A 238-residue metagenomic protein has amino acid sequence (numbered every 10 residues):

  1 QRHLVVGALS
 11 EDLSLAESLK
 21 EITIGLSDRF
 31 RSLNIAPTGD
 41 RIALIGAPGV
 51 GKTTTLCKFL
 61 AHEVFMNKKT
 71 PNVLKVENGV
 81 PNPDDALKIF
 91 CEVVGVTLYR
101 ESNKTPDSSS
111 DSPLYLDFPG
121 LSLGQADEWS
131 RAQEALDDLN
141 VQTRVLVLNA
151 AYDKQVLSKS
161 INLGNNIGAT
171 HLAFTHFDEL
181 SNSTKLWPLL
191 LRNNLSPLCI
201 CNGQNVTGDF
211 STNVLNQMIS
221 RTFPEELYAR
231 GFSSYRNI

Functional and structural regions predicted by a protein language model:
Q1-G39: Extreme N-terminal, non-catalytic leader segments that precede Walker-type/kinase nucleotide-binding cores
Q1-L4, L190-I238: NTP-binding/hydrolysis catalytic cores, primarily Walker-type P-loop NTPases
I45-P48, P71-N82, C91-A132, D137: Switch II (G3) loop of P-loop NTPases
K52: Conserved lysine of the Walker
T55-F59, A86: Hydrophobic positions on the alpha1 helix immediately C-terminal to the Walker A/P-loop
K58, H62, P188: Active-site signature of alpha/beta-hydrolase-fold catalytic machinery across serine- and Asp/Cys-nucleophile hydrolases
T70-L74, V141-L148, N165-T207: Conserved beta-strand/loop subsegment of P-loop NTPase cores
L121-A126, L139-L157, L180: Conserved Switch II/interswitch segment of TRAFAC-class P-loop GTPases
